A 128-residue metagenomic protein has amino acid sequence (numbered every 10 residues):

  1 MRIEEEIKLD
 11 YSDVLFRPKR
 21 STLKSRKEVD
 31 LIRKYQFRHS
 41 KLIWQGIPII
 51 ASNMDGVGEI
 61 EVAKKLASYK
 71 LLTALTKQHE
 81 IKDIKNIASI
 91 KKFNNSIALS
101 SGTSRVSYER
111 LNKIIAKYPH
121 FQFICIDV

Functional and structural regions predicted by a protein language model:
M1-V128: Active-site entrance/lid segments in N-terminal catalytic domains of soluble metabolic enzymes
